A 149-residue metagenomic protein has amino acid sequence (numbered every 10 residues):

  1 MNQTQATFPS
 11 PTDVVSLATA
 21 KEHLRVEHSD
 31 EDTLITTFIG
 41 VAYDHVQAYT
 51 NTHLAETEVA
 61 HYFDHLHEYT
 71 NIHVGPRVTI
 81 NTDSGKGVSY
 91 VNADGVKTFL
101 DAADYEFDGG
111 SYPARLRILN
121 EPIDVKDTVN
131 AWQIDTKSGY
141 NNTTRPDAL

Functional and structural regions predicted by a protein language model:
M1-L149: Divalent metal-cofactor coordination and adjacent catalytic microenvironments
